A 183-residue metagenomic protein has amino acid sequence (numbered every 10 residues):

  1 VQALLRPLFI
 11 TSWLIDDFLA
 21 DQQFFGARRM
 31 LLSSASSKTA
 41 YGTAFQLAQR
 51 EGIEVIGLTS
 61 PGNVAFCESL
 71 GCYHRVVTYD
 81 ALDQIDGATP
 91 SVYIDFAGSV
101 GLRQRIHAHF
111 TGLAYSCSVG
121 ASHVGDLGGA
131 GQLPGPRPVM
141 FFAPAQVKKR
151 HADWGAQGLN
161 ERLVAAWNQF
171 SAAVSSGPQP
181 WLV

Functional and structural regions predicted by a protein language model:
V1-V183: Terminal helix/beta-alpha structural elements that buttress the NAD(P)+-binding lobe
